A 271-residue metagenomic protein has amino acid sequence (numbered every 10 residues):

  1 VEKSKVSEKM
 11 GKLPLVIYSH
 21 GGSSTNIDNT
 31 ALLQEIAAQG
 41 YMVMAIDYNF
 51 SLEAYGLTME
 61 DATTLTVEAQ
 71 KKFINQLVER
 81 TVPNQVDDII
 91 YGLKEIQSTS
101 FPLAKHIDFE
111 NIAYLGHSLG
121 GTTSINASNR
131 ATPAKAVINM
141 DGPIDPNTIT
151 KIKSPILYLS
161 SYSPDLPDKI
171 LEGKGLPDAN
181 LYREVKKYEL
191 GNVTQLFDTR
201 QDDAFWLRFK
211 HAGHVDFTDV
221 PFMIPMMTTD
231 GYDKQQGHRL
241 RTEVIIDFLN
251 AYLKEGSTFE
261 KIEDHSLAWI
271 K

Functional and structural regions predicted by a protein language model:
V1-L15: Domain-level recognition of soluble alpha/beta enzyme cores, biased toward histidine phosphatases/phosphomutases
G11-G21, Q34, L157: Short beta-strand element of the alpha/beta-hydrolase
Y18-G22, S118, S161-Y162: Glycine-rich His-Gly loop
S24, Q201-A204, F209-K271: Alpha/beta-hydrolase-fold serine-hydrolase catalytic core, especially in secreted/extracellular enzymes
I27-A69, K210: Active-site machinery of serine-nucleophile hydrolases
F50, G56-F109: Alpha/beta-hydrolase active-site loop
G92-I152: Primarily recognizes the serine-hydrolase "nucleophile elbow" in alpha/beta-hydrolase and SGNH/GDSL folds
K135-G213: The feature captures the conserved acid-bearing segment of alpha/beta-hydrolase catalytic domains
